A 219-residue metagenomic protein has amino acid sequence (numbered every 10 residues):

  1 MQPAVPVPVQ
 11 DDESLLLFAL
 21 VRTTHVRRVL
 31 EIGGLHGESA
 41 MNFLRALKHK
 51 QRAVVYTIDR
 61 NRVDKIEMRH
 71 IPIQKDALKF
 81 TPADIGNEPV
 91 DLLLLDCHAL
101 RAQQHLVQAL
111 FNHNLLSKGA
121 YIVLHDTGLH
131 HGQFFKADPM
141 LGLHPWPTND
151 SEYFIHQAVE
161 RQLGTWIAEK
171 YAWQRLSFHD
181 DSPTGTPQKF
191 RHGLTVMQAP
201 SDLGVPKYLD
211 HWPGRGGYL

Functional and structural regions predicted by a protein language model:
M1-L219: A short alpha-helical cap/connector motif
